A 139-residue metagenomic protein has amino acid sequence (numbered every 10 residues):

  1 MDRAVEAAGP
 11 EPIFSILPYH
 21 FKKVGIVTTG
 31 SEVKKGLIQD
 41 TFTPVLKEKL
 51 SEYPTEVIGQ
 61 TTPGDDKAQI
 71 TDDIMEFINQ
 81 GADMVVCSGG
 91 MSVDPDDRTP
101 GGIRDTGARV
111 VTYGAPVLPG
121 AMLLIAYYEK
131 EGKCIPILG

Functional and structural regions predicted by a protein language model:
M1-I58: Short, glycine/charged-enriched hinge/interface segments at domain edges or termini
S31, L37, T41, P54-G139: Short glycine/threonine-rich loop/turn motifs
